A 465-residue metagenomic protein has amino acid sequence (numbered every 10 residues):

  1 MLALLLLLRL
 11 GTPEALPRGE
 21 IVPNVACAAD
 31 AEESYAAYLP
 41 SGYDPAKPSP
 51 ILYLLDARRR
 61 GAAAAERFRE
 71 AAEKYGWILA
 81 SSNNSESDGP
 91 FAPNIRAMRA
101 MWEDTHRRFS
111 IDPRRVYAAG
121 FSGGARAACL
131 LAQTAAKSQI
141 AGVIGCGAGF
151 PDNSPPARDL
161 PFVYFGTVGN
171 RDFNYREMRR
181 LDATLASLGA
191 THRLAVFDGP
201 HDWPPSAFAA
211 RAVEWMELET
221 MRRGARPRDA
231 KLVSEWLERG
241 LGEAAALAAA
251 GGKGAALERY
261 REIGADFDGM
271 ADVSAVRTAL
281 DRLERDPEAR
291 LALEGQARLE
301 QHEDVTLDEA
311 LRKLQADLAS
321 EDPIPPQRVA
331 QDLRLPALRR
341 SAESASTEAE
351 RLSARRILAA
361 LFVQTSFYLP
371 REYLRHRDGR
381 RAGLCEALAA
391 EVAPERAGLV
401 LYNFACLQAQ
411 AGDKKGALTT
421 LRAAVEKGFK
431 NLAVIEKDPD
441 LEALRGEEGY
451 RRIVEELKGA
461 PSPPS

Functional and structural regions predicted by a protein language model:
L7-P50, N94, G123, G240-E243 (+1 more regions): A domain-start/cap signature at the N-terminus of enzymes
S41-P48, P90-S122, T134-S138: Gly/Ser-rich "nucleophile elbow"/oxyanion-hole loop immediately N-terminal to the catalytic nucleophile in hydrolases
S49-I51, L55-R107: Active-site machinery of serine-nucleophile hydrolases
A125-K137, V143: Short glycine-enriched nucleophile-adjacent loop and the immediately C-terminal alpha-helix near the catalytic center
F165-V168: Short beta-strand/loop motif that positions the catalytic acidic residue of the alpha/beta-hydrolase fold
R179-D182, A186-G264, S274-R285: C-terminal catalytic histidine-bearing segment of alpha/beta-hydrolase fold enzymes
